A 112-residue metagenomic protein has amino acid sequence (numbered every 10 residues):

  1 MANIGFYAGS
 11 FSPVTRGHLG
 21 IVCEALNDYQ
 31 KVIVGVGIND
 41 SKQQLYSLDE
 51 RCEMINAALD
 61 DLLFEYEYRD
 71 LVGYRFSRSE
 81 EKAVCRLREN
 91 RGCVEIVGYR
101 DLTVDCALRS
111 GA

Functional and structural regions predicted by a protein language model:
M1-A112: Nucleotidyltransferase catalytic core that binds NTPs
